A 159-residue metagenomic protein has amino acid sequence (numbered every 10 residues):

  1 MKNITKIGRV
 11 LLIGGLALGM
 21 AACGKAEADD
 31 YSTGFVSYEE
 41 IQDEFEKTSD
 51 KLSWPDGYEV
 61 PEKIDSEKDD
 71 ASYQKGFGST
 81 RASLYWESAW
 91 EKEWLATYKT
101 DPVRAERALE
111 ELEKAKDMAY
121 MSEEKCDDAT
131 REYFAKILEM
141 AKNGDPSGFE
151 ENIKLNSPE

Functional and structural regions predicted by a protein language model:
M1-L11: Bacterial N-terminal signal peptides that target proteins for export
G19-A22: C-terminal motif of bacterial Sec signal peptides marking the signal peptidase cleavage site
G24-E27: Bacterial signal peptide processing site
T33-E44: Post-signal peptide N-terminal segment of mature Sec-exported envelope proteins
T48-G78: Low-complexity, intrinsically disordered regions in eukaryotic regulatory proteins and secreted peptide precursors
Q74-A82, T97-T100: Conserved aromatic-histidine-acidic binding/catalytic patches
Y85-E159: Extracytosolic low-complexity repeat regions of secreted or lipid-anchored proteins
